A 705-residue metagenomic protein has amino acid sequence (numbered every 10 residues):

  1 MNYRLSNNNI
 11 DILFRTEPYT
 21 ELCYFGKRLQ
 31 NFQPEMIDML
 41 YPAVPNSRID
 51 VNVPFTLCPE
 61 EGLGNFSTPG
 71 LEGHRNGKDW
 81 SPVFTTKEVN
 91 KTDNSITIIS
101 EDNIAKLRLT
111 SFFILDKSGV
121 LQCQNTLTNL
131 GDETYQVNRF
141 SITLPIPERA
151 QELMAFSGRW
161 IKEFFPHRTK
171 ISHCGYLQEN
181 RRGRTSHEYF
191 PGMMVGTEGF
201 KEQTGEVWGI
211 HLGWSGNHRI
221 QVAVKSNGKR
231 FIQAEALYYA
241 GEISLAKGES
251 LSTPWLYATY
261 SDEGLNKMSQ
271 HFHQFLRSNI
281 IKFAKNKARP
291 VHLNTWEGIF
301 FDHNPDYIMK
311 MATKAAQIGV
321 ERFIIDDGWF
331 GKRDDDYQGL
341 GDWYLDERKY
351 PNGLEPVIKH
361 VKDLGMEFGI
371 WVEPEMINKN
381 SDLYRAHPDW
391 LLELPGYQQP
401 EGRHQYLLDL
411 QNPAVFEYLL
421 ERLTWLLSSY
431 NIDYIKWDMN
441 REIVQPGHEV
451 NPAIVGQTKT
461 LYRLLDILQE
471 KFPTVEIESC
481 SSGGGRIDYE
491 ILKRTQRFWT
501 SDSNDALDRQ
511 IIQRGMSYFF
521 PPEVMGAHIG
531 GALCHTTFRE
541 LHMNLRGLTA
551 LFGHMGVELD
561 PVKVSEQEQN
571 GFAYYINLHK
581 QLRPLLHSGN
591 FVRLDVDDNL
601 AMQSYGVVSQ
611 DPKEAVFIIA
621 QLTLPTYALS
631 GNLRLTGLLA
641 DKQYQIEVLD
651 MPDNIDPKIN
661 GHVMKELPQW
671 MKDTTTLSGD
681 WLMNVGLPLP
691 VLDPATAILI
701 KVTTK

Functional and structural regions predicted by a protein language model:
M1-F14, T20-A223, Y239, Q643-M664: Polysaccharide-binding surfaces and accessory modules of carbohydrate-active proteins
N9, M194, E202, D597-L639: Carbohydrate-binding surface patches
N9, N125, G248, L293 (+6 more regions): Conserved, mostly hydrophobic/aromatic
D50-F55, E60-S81, T204-N217, T259-F283 (+4 more regions): Glycine-rich, aromatic-flanked loop segments that form ligand/cofactor-binding clefts across common enzyme folds
F84, I243-D262, A695-V702: Short Pro-Gly-centered flexible turn/kink motifs
A284-E421, Y434: Aromatic-lined carbohydrate-binding/catalytic grooves of carbohydrate-active enzymes
P351-G353, R385-H387, L391-H542, H554 (+2 more regions): Active-site neighborhood of glycoside hydrolase catalytic domains
T623-K705: C-terminal beta-sandwich/jelly-roll accessory domains of carbohydrate-active enzymes
